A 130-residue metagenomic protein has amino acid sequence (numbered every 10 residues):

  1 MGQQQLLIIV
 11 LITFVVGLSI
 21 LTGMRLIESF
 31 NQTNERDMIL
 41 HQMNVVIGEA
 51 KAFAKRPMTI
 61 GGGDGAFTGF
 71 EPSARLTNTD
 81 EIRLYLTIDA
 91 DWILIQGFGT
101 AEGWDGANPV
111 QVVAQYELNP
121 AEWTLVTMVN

Functional and structural regions predicted by a protein language model:
M1-I12: Glycine-centered recognition micro-motifs in short, flexible terminal segments and loops
Q3-Q5, Q32, Q42, Q96 (+2 more regions): Residue-identity detector for glutamine
F14-N44, P57: Aliphatic-rich helix starts adjacent to a transmembrane/signal segment
K55-N130: Periplasmic/extracellular, small/polar-rich flexible segments of pilin-like filament-forming proteins
